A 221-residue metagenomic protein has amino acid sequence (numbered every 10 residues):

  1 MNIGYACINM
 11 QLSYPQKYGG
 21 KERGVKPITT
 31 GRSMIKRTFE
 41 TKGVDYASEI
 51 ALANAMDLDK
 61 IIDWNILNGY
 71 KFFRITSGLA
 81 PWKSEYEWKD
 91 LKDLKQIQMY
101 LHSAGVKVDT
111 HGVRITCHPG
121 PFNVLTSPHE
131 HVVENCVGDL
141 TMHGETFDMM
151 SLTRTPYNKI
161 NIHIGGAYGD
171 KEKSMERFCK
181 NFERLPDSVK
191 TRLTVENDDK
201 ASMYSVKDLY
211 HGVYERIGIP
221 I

Functional and structural regions predicted by a protein language model:
M1-R114, N123-V137, G144-L152, P156 (+3 more regions): Alpha/beta catalytic barrel-like cores
H118: Conserved, mostly hydrophobic/aromatic
M142, G169-R184, V195-Y204: Active-site glycine-rich loop that binds ribose-phosphate moieties when present
N158-S174: Glycine-rich phosphate-binding "P-loop"
